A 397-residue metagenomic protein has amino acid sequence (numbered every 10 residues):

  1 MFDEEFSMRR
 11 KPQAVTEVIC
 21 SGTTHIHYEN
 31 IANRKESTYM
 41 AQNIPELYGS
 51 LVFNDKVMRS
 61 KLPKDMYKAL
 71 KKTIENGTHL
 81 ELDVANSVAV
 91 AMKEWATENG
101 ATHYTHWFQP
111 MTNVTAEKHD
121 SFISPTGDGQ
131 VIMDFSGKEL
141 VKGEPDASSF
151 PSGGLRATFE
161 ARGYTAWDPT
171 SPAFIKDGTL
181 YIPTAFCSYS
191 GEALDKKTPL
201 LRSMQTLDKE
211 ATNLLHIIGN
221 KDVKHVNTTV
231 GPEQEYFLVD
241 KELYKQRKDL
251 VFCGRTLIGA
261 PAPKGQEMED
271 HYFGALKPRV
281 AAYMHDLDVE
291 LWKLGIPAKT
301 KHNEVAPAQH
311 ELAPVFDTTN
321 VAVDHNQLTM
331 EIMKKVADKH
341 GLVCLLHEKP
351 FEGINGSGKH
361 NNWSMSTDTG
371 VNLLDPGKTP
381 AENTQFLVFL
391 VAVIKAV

Functional and structural regions predicted by a protein language model:
D3-E5, A14-V18, E29-A32: Acidic, Ala/Val/Gly-enriched low-complexity intrinsically disordered segments
R9-R10, R34: Basic polycationic patches enriched in arginine
C20-Y39: Short, Lys/Arg-enriched N-terminal segments with co-localized hydrophobic residues within the first ~10-30 amino acids
K35, L155-T158, A396-V397: Short, intrinsically disordered, charge-balanced linker/junction segments flanking boundaries in proteins
S37-D55, E81, K277-P297: N-terminal-biased segments
S37-D65, T179-L180, N303-L312: N-terminal flexible segment immediately upstream of the FAD-binding catalytic core in FAD-dependent oxidoreductases
P45-E160: Active-site core of metal-dependent hydrolases
A161-L346, I354-V397: Glycine-rich, acidic/polar active-site loops that bind/position phosphate-bearing ligands
